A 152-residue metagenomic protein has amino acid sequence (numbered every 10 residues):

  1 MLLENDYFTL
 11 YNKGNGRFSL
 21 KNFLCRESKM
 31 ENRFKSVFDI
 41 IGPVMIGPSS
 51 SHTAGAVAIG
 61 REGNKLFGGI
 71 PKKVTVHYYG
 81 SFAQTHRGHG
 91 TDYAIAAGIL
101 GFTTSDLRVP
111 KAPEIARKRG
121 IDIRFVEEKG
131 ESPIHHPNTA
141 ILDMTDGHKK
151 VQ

Functional and structural regions predicted by a protein language model:
Y7-Y11, R17-F18, F23-R26: Short, positively charged and aromatic/hydrophobic N-terminal segments
K29-V37, G68-K72: Acidic-glycine-rich active-site phosphate/pyrophosphate-binding loop
G42-E62: Conserved phosphate/anionic-ligand binding catalytic regions in large, soluble enzymes, centered on
V57-E62, L66, G98, K149-Q152: Conserved mixed alpha/beta catalytic, RNA-binding, or beta-rich assembly cores of soluble enzyme, regulatory
R61-P71, H77-Y78, A83: An N-terminal amphipathic alpha-helical segment
T75-D122: A structural-propensity feature for long, helix-poor, extended segments
R117-Q152: C-terminal edge-of-domain segments
